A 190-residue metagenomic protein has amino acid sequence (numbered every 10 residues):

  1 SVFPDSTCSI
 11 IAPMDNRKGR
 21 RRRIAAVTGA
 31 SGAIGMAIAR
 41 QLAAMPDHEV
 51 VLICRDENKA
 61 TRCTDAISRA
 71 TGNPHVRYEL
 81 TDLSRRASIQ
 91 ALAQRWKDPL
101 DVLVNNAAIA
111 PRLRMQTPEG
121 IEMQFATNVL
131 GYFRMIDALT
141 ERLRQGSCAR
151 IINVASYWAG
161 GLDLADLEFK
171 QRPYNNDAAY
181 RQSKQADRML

Functional and structural regions predicted by a protein language model:
D15-V51: Canonical Rossmann dinucleotide-binding motif of NAD(H)/NADP(H)-dependent dehydrogenases/reductases, specifically
I24-V27, P99-V104: Conserved hydrophobic beta-strands of the Rossmann-like cofactor-binding core in SDR/related NAD(P)H-dependent
P46-R62: Conserved glycine-rich Rossmann-like NAD(P)H-binding loop of the short-chain dehydrogenase/reductase
E57-N58, E79-A91: The beta1-alpha1 cofactor-binding region of Rossmann-like NAD(H)/NADP(H)-dependent oxidoreductases
R77, A91, R112-R114, E119-A126: Active-site Tyr-X3-Lys motif and surrounding loop/helix of classical short-chain dehydrogenase/reductase
A108-Q116, E122, R144, C148-L190: Catalytic loop of short-chain dehydrogenase/reductase
I136-D137: A short, exposed helix-loop element centered on a Lys and neighboring polar residues
